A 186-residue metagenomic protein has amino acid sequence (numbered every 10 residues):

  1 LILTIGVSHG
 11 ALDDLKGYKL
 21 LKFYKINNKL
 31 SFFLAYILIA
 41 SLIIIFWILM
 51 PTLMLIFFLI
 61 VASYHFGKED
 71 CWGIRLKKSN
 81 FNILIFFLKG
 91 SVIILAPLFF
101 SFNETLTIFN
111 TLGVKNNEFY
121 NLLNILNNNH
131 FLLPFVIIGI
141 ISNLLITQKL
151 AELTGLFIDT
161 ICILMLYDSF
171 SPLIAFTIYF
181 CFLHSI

Functional and structural regions predicted by a protein language model:
L1, I45-L55, Y167-F176: Transmembrane helix interruption/hinge and helix-loop junction motifs
L1-M50: Membrane helical hairpin/interfacial module
G10-L20, Y64-L76, I138-A151: C-terminal ends of transmembrane helices
Y24-I39, H130-F135, K149-T160: Short hydrophobic alpha-helical membrane-embedded segments
I26, S41-F99, N110-Y120: Membrane-interface helix-loop-helix junctions at boundaries between adjacent transmembrane segments
I60-Y64, E69, I85-T105, N127-L144 (+1 more regions): Alpha-helical transmembrane segments of multi-pass integral membrane proteins
K68-C71, Y179-I186: Predominantly late transmembrane helices and immediately cytosolic-facing juxtamembrane segments
N116-H130: Short aromatic-rich membrane-water interface segments that cap or initiate transmembrane helices in multi-pass membrane
